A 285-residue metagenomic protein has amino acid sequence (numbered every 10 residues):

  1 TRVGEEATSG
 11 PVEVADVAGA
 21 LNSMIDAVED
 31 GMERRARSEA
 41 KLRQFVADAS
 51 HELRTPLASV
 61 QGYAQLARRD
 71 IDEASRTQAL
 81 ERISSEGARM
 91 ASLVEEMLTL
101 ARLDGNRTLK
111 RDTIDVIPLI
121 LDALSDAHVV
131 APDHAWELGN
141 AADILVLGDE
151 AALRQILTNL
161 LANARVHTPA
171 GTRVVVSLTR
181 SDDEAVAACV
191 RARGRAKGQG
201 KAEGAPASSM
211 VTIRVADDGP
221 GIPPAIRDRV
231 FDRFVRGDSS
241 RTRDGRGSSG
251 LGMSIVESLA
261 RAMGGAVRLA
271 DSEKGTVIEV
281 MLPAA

Functional and structural regions predicted by a protein language model:
R2-S23: HAMP signal relay modules and closely related sensory coiled-coil linkers that couple transmembrane inputs to cytosolic
E33, S85-M90: Short alpha-helical segment of the dimerization/phosphotransfer core of two-component systems
G105-K110, L145-G148: Conserved micro-motifs of the catalytic ATP-binding
D112-D115, D133-L145, T179-S181: Conserved catalytic submotifs in the C-terminal HATPase_c
S208-M210, I222-R236: Short conserved segment of the HATPase_c
D217: Acidic ATP/Mg2+-coordinating residue in the GHKL
G264-G265: Conserved glycine-rich
